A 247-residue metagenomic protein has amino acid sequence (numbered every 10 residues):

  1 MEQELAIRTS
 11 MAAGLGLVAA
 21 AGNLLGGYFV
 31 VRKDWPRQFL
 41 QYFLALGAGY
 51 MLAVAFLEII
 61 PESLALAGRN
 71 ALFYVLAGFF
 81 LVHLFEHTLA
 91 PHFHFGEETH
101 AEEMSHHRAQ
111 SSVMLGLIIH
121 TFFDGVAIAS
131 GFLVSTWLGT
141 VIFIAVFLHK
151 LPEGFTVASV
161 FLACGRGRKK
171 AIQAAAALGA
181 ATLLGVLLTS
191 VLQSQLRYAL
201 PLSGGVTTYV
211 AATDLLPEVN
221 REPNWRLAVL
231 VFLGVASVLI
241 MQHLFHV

Functional and structural regions predicted by a protein language model:
M1-V247: Intrinsically disordered, metal-sensing/regulatory segments
